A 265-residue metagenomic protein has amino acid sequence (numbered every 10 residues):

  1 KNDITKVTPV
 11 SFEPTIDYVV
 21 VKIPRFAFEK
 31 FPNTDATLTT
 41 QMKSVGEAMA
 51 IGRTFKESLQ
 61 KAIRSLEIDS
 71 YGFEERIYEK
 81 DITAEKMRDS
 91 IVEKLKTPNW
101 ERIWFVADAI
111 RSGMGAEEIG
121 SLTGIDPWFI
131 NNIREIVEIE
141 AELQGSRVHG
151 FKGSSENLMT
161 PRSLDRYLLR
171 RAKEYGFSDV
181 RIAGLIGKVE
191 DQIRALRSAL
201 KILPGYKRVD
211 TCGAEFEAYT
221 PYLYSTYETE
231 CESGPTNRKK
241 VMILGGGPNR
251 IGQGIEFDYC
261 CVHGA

Functional and structural regions predicted by a protein language model:
K1-S146, L164-A265: ATP-dependent carboxylate/acyl-activation modules
S146-S154, R162-S163: Intrinsically disordered, low-complexity proline-rich regions
